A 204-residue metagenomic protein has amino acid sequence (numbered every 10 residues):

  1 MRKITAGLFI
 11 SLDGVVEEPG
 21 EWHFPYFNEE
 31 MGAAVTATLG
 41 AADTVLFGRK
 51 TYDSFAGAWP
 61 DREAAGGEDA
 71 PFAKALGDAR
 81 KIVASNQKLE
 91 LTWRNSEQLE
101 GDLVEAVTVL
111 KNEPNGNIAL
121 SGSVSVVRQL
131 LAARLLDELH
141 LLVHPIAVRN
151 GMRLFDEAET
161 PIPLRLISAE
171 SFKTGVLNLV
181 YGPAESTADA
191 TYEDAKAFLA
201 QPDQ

Functional and structural regions predicted by a protein language model:
M1-L135, P145-Q204: Portal/gating segments that form or line small-molecule/metal binding sites
E138: A contiguous pocket-lining binding segment that forms or flanks enzyme active sites
